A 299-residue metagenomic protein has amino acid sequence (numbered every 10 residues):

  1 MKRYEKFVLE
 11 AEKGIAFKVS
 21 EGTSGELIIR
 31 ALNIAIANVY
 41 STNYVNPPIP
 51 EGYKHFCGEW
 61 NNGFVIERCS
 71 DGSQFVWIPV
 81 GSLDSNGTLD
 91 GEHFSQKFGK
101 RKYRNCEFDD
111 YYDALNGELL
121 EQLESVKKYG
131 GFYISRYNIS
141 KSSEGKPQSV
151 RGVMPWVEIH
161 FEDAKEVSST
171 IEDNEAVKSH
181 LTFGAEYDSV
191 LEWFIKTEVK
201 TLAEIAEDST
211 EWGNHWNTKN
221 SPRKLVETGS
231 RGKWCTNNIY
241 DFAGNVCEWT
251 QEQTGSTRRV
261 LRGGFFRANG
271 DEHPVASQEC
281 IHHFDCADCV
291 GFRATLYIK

Functional and structural regions predicted by a protein language model:
M1-R30: Short, low-complexity N-terminal tether/leader segments at secretion or assembly junctions of large, surface-exposed
T23-T88, S179: GGW-centered surface loops in extracellular recognition modules
W60, D71-G72, G91, Q96-D241: Short aromatic-cysteine micro-motif
G81-L83, N138-K141, Q251-S256, I298-K299: Acidic glycine-/aspartate-rich tracts in secreted/extracellular proteins
D84-H93, K141-K146, T257, N269-E272: Short, solvent-exposed loop/turn elements at domain surfaces
E158-E172, V177-T182, K233, T254-K299: Disulfide-stabilized, aromatic/cysteine-rich ligand-recognition loop
A243-E252: Active-site-proximal beta-strands of protease catalytic cores
